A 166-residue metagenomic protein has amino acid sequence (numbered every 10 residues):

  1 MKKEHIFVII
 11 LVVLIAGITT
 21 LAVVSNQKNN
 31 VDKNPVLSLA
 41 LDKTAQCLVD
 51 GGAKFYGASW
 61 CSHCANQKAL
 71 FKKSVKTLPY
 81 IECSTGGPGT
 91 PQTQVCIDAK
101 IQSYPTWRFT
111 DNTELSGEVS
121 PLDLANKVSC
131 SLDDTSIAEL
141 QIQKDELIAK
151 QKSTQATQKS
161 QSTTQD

Functional and structural regions predicted by a protein language model:
M1-K33, D166: N-terminal targeting signals for export/organelle localization
K33-P79: Local sequence-structure signature of Cys/Sec-based thiol-disulfide redox active-site neighborhoods
C47, T85-V95: Structural microenvironment flanking redox-active thiols in thiol-disulfide oxidoreductases
K54-G57, P79-E82, T106-R108, E114: Structural recognition of the beta-strand scaffold that forms the well-ordered cores of secreted hydrolase catalytic
S59-C64, S84-G87, Q102-S103, T113-L115 (+1 more regions): Solvent-exposed loop/turn segments at secondary-structure junctions within structured extracellular/periplasmic domains
T93-T110: Structural micro-motif
R108-Q151, A156, S160: Non-catalytic, surface beta->alpha helical segment in thiol-disulfide oxidoreductase systems
